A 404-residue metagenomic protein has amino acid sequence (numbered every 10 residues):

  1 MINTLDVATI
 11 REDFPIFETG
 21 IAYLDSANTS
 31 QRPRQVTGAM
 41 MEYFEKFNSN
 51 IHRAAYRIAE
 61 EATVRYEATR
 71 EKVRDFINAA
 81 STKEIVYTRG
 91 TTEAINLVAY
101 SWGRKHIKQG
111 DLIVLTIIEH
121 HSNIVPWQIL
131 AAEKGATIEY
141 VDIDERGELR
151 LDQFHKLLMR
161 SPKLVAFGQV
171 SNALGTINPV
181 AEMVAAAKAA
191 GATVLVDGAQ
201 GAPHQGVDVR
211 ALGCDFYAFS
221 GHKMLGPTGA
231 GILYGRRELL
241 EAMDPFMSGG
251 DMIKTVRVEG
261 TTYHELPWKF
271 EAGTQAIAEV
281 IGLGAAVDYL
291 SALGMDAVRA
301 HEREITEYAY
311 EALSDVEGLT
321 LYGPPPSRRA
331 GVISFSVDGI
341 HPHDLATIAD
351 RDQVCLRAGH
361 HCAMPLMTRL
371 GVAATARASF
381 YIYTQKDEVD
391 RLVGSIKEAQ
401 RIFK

Functional and structural regions predicted by a protein language model:
M1-K404: Pyridoxal 5′-phosphate
